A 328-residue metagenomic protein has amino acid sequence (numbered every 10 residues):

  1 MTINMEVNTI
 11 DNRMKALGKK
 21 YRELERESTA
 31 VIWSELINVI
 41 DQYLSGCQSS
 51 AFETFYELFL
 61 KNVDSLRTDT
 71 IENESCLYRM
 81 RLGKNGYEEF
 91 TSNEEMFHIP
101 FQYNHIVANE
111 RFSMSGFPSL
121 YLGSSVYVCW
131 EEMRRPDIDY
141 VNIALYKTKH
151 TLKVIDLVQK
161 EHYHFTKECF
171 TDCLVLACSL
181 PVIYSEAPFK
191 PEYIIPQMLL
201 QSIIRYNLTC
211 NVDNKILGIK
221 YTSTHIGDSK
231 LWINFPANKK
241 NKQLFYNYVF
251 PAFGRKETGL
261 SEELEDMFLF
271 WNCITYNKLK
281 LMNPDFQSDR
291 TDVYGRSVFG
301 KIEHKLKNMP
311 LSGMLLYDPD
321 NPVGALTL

Functional and structural regions predicted by a protein language model:
M1-E72, L82, E95-Y103, P136 (+1 more regions): Active-site and NAD+-binding cores of ADP-ribose-processing enzymes
T70-S75, S115-G116: Short, surface-exposed loop/turn motifs at beta-strand boundaries within globular domains
Y78-M80: A short beta-strand micro-motif
Y87-I138: Short N-terminal edge-element motif at the start of the domain
